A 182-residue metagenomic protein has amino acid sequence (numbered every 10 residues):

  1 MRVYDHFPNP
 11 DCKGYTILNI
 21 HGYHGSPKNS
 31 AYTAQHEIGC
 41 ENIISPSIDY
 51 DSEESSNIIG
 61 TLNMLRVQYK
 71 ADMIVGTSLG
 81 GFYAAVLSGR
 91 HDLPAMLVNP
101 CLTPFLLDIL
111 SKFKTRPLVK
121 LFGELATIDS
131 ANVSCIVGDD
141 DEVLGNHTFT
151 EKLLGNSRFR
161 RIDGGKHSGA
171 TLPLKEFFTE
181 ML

Functional and structural regions predicted by a protein language model:
H6, D11-Y69: Active-site catalytic motif of lipid deacylating hydrolases and related acyltransferases
G22, P46-D51, L93-L106: Active-site nucleophile loop of the alpha/beta-hydrolase fold
M73-V75, A95: Conserved alpha/beta-hydrolase fold motif
V75-A84: Gly/Ala-rich beta-loop-alpha elbow adjacent to hydrolase catalytic centers
I109-A126, D140-V143: Active-site nucleophile elbow and catalytic-triad environment of alpha/beta-hydrolase enzymes
C135-V137: Short beta-strand/loop motif that positions the catalytic acidic residue of the alpha/beta-hydrolase fold
E142-T148, G169-A170: Conserved alpha/beta-hydrolase "acid-adjacent" motif
G165-L174: Catalytic histidine-centered segment of alpha/beta-hydrolase-like enzymes
